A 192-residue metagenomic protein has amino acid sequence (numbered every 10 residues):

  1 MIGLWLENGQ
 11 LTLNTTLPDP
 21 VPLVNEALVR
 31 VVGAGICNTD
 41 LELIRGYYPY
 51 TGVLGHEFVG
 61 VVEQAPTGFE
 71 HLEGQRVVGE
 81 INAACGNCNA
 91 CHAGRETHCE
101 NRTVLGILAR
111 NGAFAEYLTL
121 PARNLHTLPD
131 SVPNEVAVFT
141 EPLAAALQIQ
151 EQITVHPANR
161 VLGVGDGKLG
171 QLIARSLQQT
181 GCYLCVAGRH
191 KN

Functional and structural regions predicted by a protein language model:
G3-W5, V62, Y183-R189: Short, hydrophobic beta-strand segments that form beta-sheet elements in well-ordered domains
N8, V32-A34, D166, R189: Cofactor-binding loop segments of dinucleotide-utilizing enzymes, especially the Rossmann-like FAD- and NAD(P)+-binding
P18-A34, R45-N89, P129-S131: Glycine-rich beta-strand-centered segment in the early N-terminal region that forms part of a ligand/cofactor-binding
C37, H71, E80-H126: Cysteine-cluster motifs in flexible loop/terminal segments that predominantly coordinate metals
T39-L41: Cytochrome P450 core scaffold surrounding the K-helix E-X-X-R motif and the conserved "meander" helix-loop region
E57-V59, Q75-R76, A90, Y117 (+3 more regions): Residue-level marker of beta-strand positions
N124-N134: Glycine/charged-rich beta-loop-alpha catalytic/anionic-binding loops adjacent to active sites
V132-N192: Mid-domain Rossmann-like dinucleotide-binding core that forms the NAD(H)/NADP(H) cofactor-binding site
